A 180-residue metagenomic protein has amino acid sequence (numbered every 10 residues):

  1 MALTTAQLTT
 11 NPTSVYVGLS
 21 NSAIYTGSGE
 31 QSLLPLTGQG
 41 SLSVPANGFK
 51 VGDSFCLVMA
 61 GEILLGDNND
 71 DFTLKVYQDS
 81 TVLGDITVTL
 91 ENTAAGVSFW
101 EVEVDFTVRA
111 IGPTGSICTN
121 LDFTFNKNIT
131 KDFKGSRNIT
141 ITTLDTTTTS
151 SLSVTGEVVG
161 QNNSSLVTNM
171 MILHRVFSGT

Functional and structural regions predicted by a protein language model:
A2-T180: Surface-exposed molecular-recognition determinants
